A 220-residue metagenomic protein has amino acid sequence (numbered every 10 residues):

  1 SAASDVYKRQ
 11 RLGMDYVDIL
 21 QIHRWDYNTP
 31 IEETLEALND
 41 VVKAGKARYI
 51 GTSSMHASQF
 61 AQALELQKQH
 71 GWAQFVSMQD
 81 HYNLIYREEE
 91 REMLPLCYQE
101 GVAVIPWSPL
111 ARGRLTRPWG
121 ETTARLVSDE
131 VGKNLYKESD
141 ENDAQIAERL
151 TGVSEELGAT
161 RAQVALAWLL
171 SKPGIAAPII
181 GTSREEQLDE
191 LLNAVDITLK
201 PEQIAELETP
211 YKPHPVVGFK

Functional and structural regions predicted by a protein language model:
S1-Y7: Short, small-residue-biased leader/transition segments that mark boundaries at the very start of proteins
A3, M14-V17, A47, F75: Local beta-strand N-terminus motif with an aromatic residue
Q10-P30: Active-site groove signature of glycoside hydrolases
D26-T209: Beta/alpha (TIM)-barrel catalytic core signal, keyed to glycine-rich beta->alpha loops juxtaposed to Asp/Glu that bind
F219-K220: Short coil/turn segments at secondary-structure boundaries
